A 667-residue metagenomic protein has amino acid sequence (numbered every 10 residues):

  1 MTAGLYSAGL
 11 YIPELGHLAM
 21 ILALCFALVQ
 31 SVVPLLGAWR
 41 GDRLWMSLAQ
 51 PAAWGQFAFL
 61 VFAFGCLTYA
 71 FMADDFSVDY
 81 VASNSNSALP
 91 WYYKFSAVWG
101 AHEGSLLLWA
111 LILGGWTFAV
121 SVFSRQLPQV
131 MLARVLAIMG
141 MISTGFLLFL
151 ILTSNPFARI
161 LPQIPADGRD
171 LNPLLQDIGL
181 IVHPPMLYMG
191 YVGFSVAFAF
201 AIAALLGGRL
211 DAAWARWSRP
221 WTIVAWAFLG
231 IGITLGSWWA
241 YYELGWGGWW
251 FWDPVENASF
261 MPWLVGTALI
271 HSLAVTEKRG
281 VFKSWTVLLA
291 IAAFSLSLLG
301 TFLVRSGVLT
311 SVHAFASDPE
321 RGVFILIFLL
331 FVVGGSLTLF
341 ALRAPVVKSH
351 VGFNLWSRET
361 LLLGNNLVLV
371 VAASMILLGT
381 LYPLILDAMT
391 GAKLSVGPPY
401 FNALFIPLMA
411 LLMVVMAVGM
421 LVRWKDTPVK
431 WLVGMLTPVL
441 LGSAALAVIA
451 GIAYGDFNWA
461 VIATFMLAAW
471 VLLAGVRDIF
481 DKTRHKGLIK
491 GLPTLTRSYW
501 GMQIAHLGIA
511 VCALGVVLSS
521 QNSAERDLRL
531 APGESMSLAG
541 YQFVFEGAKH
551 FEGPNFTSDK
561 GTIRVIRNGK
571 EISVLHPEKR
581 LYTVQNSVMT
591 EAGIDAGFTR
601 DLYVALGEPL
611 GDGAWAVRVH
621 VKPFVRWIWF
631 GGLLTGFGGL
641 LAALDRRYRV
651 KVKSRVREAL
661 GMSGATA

Functional and structural regions predicted by a protein language model:
A3-L44, F62, F76, P254-P262 (+4 more regions): Contiguous transmembrane helix-bundle modules in multi-pass membrane proteins
I21-L35, W39-D42, S105-S237, G245: A conserved hydrophobic secondary-structure block that centers on an alpha-helix together with its immediately flanking
W39-L60, A119-S143, L206-A227, W252 (+5 more regions): Membrane-interfacial loop-to-helix junctions in multi-pass inner-membrane proteins
Q56-F71, M139-L152, L289-S297, N366-L377 (+1 more regions): Hydrophobic alpha-helical membrane-insertion segments
V61-L136, I151-L171, I233-E277, G300-V323 (+1 more regions): Membrane-interface helix-loop-helix modules in multi-pass inner-membrane proteins
S96-A97, N172-D177, T599-G631: Short, aromatic-rich amphipathic segments at membrane interfaces that lie adjacent to a transmembrane helix or signal
R526-R618: Soluble non-transmembrane domains of integral membrane proteins
